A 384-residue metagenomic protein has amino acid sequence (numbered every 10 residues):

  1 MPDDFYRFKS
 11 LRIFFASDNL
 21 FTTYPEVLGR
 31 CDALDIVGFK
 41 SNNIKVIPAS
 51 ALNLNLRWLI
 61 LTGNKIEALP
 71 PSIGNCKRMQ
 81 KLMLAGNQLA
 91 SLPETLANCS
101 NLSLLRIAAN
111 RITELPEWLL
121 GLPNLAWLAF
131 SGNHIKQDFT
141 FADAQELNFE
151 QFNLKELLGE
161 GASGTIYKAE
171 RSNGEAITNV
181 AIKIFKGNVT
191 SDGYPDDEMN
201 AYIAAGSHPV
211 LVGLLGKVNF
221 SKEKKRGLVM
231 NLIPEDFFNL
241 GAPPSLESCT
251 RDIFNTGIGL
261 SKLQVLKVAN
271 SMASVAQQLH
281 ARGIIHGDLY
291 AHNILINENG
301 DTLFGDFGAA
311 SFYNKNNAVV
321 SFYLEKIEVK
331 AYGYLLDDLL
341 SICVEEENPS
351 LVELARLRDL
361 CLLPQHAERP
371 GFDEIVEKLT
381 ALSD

Functional and structural regions predicted by a protein language model:
M1-D3, Y24-E26, I47-A49, L69-S72 (+3 more regions): The feature encodes a structural signal of leucine-rich repeats
G164-I203: ATP-binding glycine-rich loop module of kinase domains
G213-R226: Short beta-strand micro-motifs within the conserved protein kinase catalytic domain, predominantly in the N-lobe
E223-F237: Conserved short submotifs of the Hanks-type protein kinase catalytic core that shape the nucleotide-binding pocket
V268-A269: Activation segment signature within eukaryotic-like protein kinase domains
A276, H280-I296: Catalytic-loop of the protein kinase fold
L303, G308-L360: C-lobe/activation-segment region of protein kinase-like
